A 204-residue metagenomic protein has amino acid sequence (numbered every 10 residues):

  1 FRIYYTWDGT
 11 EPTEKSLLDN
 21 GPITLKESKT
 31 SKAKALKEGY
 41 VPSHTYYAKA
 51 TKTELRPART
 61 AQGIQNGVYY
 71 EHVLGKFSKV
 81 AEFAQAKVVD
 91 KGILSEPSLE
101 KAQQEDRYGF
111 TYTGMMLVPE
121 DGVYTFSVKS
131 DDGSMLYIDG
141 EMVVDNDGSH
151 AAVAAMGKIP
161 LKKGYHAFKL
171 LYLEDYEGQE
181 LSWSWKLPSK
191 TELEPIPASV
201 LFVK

Functional and structural regions predicted by a protein language model:
F1-V68, F77-A81, D90-T111, V123 (+4 more regions): Short, compositionally stereotyped local motifs that mark structural "simplifiers"
G21-I23, Y112-G114, A155-I159, H166: Short strand-edge motifs at loop-to-beta-strand transitions and within beta-strands of extracellular beta-rich domains
K32-L36, S127, K169-L171: Extracellular recognition modules
E38-P42, G133-M135, E174-E180: Short acidic/polar inter-strand loop motif in beta-rich domains
M116-V118, G122-M135, F168: Aromatic-lined ligand-binding clefts that engage carbohydrates, nucleic acids, or primary amines
S127-D145, S182-S184: Short, surface-exposed beta-strand/strand-loop-strand elements in extracellular ectodomains
E141-L161, P188-A198: Short, solvent-exposed beta-strand-to-loop segments that form ligand-recognition rims of beta-rich domains
K169-G178, W185-L187: Short beta-strand-plus-loop segments that form exposed binding edges in beta-rich domains
